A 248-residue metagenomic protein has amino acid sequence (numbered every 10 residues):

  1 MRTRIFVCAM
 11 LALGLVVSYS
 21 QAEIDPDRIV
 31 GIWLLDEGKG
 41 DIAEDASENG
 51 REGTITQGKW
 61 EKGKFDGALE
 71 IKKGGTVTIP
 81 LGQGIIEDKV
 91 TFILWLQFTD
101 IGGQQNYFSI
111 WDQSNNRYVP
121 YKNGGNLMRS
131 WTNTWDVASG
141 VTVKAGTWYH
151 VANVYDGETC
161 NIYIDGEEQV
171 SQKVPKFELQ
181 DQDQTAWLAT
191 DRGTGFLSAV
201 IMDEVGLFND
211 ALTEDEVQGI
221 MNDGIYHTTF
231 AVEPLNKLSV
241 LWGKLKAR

Functional and structural regions predicted by a protein language model:
R2-C8, G14-G74, Q218-R248: Extracytoplasmic low-complexity segments
P26-V30, L34-A43, K72-M128, A145 (+4 more regions): Extracellular glycan-recognition modules
K64, D100, Y155-G157: A generic beta-sheet turn/junction motif
E70, P80-Q83, N133-G140, Q172-K173 (+1 more regions): Extracellular glycan-interaction patches encoded by glycine-rich segments
I93, H150-A152: Outer-membrane beta-barrel architecture
F108, K173-V174: Short clusters of small/polar residues that mark proteolytic maturation junctions
M128-H150: Short, aromatic/His-centered strand-loop micro-motif at the edge of beta-sheets
N153-K173, E216: Carbohydrate-binding surfaces in secreted/extracellular proteins
